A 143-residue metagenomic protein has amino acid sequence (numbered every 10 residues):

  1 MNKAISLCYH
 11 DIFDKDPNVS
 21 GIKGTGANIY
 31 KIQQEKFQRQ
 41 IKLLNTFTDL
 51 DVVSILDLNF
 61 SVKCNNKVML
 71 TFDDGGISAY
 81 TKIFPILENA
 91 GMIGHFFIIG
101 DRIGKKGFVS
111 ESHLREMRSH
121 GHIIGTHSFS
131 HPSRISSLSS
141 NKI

Functional and structural regions predicted by a protein language model:
M1-V68: N-terminal pre-catalytic segment of deacetylase/amide-hydrolase enzymes
L7-F13, K67-V68, G76, K82 (+1 more regions): Metal-dependent polysaccharide deacetylase catalytic core of the NodB/CE4 family, i.e., the active-site-bearing domain
E35, R39, T81, S112: Short, contiguous clusters of charged residues that form electrostatic/catalytic patches at enzyme active sites, used
